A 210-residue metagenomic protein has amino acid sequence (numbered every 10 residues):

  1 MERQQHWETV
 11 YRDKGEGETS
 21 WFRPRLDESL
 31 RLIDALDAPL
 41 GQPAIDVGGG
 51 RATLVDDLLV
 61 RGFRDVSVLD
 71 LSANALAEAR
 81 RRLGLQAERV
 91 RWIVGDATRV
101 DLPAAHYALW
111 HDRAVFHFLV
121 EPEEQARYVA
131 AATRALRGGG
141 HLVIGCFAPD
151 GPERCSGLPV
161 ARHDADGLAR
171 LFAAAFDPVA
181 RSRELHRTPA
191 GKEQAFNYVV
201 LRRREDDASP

Functional and structural regions predicted by a protein language model:
M1-A105, L119-R137, H141-P210: Class I (Rossmann-like) S-adenosyl-L-methionine-dependent methyltransferase catalytic domain, capturing the SAM-binding
A108: Conserved acidic residues
H111: A conserved beta-strand element that flanks and buttresses the S-adenosyl-L-methionine
A114-F118: Short catalytic micro-motifs in class I SAM-dependent methyltransferases
